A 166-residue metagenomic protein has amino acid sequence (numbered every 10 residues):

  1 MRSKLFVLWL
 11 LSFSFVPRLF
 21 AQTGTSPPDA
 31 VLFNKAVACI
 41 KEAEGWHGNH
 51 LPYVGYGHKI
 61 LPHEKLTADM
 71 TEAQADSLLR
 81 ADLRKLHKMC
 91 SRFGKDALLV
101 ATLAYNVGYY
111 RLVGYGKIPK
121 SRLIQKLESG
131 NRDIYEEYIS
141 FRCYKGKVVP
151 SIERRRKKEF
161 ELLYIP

Functional and structural regions predicted by a protein language model:
M1-F6: Bacterial N-terminal signal peptides that target proteins for export
V7-R18: Bacterial N-terminal signal peptides
L19-H50, H58-H63, M70-R92, R111-P166: Long, amphipathic alpha-helical surface segments
A97-R111: Short N-proximal segments of mature Sec-exported proteins
